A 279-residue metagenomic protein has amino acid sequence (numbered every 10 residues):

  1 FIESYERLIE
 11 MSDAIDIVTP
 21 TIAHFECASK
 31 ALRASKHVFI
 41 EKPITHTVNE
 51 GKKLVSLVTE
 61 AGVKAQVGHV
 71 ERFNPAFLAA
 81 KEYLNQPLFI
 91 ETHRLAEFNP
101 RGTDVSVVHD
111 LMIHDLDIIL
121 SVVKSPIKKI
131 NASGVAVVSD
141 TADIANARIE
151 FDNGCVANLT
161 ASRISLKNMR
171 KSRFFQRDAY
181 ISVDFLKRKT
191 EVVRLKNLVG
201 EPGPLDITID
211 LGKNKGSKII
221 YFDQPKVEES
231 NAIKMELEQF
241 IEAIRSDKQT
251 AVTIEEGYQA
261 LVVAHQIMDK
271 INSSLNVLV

Functional and structural regions predicted by a protein language model:
F1-F39, P43-V55: Beta-loop-alpha module in the N-terminal Rossmann-like domain of NAD(P)-dependent dehydrogenases, especially those
E3, I40, A65-V67, E91-T92 (+1 more regions): Hydrophobic residues in well-ordered beta-strands that form the structural core
R7-L8, Y83, A260: Structural alpha-helical scaffold elements that stabilize or flank donor/cofactor-binding regions in carbohydrate
A14-I17, M235-V279: C-terminal helix-rich "cap/oligomerization" subdomain common to oxidoreductases
A34-K36, A61-K64, C155: A short helix->loop->beta-strand "cap" motif at the edges of active sites that frequently abuts
T45-G102: A contiguous active-site-proximal alpha/beta segment in oxidoreductase catalytic domains
G68-P75, F98-K129, A142-D143, G257: Mid-domain beta-loop-alpha active-site segment that forms a flexible, acidic cofactor/metal-binding surface
L116-L195, V199, K226-S230, K234-K248: Contiguous beta-strand/loop segments that form the cofactor/metal-binding neighborhood of enzyme cores
